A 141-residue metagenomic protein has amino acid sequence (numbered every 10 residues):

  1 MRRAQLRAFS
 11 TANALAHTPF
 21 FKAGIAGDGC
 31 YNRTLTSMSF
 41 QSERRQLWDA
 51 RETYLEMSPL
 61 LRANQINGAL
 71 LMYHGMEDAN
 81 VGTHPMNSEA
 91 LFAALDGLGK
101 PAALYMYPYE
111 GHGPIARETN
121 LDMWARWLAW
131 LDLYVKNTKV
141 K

Functional and structural regions predicted by a protein language model:
M1-K141: Active-site-proximal cap/loop segments of hydrolase catalytic domains
